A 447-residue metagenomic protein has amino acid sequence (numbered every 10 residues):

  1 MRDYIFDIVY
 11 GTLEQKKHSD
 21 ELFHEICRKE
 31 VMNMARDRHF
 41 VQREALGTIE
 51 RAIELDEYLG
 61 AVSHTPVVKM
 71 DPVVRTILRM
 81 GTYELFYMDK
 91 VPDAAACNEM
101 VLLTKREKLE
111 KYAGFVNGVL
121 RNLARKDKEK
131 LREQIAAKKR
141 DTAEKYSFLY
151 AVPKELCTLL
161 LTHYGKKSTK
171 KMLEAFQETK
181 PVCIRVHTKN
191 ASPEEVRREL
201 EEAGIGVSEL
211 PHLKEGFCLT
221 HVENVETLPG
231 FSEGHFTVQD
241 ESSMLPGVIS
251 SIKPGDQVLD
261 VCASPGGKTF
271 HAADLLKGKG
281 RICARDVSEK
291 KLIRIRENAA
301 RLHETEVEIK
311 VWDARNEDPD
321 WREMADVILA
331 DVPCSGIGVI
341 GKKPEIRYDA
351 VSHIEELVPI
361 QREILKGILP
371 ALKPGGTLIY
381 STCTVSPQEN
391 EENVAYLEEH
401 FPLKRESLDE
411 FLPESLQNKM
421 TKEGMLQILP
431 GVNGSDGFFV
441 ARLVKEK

Functional and structural regions predicted by a protein language model:
M1-K447: S-adenosylmethionine
